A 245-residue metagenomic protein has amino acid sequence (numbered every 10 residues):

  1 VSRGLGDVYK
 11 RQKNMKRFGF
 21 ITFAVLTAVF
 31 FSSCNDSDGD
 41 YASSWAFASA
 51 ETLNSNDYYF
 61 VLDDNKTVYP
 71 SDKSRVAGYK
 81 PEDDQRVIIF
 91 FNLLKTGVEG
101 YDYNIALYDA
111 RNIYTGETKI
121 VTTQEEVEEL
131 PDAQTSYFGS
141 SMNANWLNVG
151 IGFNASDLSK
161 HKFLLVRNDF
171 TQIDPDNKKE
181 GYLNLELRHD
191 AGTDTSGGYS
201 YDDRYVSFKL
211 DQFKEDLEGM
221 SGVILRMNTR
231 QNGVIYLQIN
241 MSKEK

Functional and structural regions predicted by a protein language model:
V1-Q12: Single conserved hydrophobic/aromatic residue that forms the stacking wall/gate of nucleotide- or nucleobase-binding
L5, F18-G19, I88: Small/flexible residues
K13-I21: Bacterial N-terminal signal peptides that target proteins for export
F20-A28: Sec-dependent N-terminal signal peptides
V29-S33: C-terminal motif of bacterial Sec signal peptides marking the signal peptidase cleavage site
N35-D38: Bacterial signal peptide processing site
S43-K245: First exposed extracellular module after export/assembly in secreted or surface-exposed proteins
